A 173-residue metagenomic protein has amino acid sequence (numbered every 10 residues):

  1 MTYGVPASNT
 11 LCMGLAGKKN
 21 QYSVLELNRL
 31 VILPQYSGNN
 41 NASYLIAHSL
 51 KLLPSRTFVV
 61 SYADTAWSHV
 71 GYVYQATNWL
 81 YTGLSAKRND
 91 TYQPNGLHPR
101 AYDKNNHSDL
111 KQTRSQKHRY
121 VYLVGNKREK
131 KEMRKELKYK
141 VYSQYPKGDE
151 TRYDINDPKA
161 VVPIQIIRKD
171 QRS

Functional and structural regions predicted by a protein language model:
T2-Q112, R119-Y122: Acyl-donor binding region in acyl/amide transferases
T10, Y81, A86-R88, D109 (+3 more regions): Residue-level detector of solvent-exposed, low-hydrophobicity positions
L33, H98, G125-N126, K138 (+1 more regions): Alpha-helix initiation/capping motif
V70, H98, Q116-H118, K135-V141 (+1 more regions): A general marker of short, structured functional hotspots
D109-R114, G125-Y142: Hydrophobic helices that insert into or interface with lipid environments
E132-S173: Short, cationic low-complexity segments
